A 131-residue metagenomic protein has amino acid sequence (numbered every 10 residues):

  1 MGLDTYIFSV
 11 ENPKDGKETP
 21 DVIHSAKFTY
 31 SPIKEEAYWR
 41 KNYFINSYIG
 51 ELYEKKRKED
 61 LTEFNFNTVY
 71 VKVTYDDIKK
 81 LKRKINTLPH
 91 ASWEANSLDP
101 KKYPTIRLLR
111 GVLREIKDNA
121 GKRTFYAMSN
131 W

Functional and structural regions predicted by a protein language model:
M1-R123, S129-W131: Acidic (Asp/Glu-rich) sequence patches and key acidic residues that form negatively charged surfaces used
